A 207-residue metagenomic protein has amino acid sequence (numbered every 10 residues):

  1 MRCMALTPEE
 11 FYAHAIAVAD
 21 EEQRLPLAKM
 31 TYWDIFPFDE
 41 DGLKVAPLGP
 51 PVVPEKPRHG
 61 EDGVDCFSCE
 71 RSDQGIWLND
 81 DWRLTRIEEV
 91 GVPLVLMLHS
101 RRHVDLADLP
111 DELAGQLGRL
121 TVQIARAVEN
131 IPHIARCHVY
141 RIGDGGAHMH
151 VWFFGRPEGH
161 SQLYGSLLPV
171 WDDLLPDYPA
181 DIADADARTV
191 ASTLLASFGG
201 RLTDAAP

Functional and structural regions predicted by a protein language model:
M1-L98, P207: Active-site microenvironments that recognize anionic phosphate/pyrophosphate groups
E22-R24, K29, I35-K44, P157-P207: C-terminal helix-cap and adjacent tail motif
L78-L84, P110, Q116-L120, D144: Glycine- and small hydrophobic-enriched segments that form the cores of compact globular domains
N79, V128-A135: Short secondary-structure junctions
V95, I142-V170: Histidine-centered divalent-metal-coordination microenvironment in nucleic-acid enzymes
L96-L120, L174-I182: Short histidine-centered catalytic/ligand-binding loop motif
L120-E129: Helical scaffold of the NTase/Pol beta-like nucleotidyltransferase catalytic core
P132-G145: A short glycine-rich, hydrophobically flanked beta-strand micro-motif that places a catalytic Asp/Glu for divalent metal
